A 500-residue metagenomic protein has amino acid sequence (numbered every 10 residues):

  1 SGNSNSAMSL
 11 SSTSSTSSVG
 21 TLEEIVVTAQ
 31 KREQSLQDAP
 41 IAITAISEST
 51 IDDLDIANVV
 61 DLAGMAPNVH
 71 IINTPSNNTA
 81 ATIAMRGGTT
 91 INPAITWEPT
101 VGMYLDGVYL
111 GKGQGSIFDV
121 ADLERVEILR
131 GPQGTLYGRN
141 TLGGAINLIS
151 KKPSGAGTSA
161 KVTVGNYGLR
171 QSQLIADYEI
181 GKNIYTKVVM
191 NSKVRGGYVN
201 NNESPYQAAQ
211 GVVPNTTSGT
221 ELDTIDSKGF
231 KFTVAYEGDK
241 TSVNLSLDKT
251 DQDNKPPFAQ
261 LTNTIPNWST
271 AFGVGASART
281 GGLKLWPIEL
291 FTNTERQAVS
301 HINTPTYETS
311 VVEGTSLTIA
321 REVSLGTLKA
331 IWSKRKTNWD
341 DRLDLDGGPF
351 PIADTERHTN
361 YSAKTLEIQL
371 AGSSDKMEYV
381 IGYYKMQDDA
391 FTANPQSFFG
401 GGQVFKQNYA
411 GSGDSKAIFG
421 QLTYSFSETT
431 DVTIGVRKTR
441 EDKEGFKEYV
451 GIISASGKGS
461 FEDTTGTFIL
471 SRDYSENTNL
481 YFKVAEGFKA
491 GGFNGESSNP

Functional and structural regions predicted by a protein language model:
S1-L54, V60-G64, D177, D239-K240 (+3 more regions): N-terminal Sec signal peptide and the immediately downstream disordered periplasmic leader that contains the TonB box
T28, V60, G64-V108: Extracytoplasmic beta-strand/coil segments of soluble accessory domains associated with Gram-negative outer-membrane
P93-A94, T100-V101, D106-R130: Short acidic/polar hinge/loop motifs at secondary-structure boundaries that mediate gating or recognition
E98-T100, K112, A121-E124, T135-A208 (+6 more regions): Outer-membrane beta-barrel translocator/receptor signature
A156, N183-T186, K240-V243, L325-L328 (+3 more regions): Repeated loop/turn-to-beta-strand initiation elements of outer-membrane beta-barrel proteins
Y198-E221, P257-H301, D344-D354, A393-N408 (+2 more regions): Solvent-exposed loop segments that connect transmembrane elements
G219, I225-Y379, Q387: Outer-membrane beta-barrel domain signature, strongest for Gram-negative TonB-dependent receptors and also present
A235-E237, L370-A371, K376, G382-M386 (+1 more regions): Structural signature of Gram-negative outer-membrane beta-barrels, strongest in the C-terminal barrel of TonB-dependent
